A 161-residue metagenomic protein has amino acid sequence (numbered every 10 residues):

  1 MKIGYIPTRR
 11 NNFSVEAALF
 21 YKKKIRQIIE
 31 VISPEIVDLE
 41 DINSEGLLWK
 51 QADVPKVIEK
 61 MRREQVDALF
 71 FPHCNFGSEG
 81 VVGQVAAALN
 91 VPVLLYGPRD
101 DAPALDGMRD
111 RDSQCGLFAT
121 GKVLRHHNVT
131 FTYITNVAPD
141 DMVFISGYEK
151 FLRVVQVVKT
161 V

Functional and structural regions predicted by a protein language model:
M1-V161: An N-terminal assembly and electron-transfer interface module characteristic of large anaerobic redox and radical
